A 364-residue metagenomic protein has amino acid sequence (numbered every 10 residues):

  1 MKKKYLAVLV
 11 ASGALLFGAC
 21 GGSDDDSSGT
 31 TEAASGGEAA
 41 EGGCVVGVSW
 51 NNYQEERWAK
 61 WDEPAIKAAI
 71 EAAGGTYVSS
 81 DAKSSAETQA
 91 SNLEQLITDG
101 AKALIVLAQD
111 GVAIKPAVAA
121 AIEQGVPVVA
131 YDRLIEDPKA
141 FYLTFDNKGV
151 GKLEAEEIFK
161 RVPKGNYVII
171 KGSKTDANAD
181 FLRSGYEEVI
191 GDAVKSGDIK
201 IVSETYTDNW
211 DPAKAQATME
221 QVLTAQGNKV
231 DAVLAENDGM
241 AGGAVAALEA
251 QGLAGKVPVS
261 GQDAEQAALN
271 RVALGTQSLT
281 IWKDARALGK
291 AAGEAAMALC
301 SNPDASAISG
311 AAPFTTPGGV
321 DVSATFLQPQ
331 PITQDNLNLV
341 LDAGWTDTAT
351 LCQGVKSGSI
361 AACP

Functional and structural regions predicted by a protein language model:
M1-A7: Bacterial N-terminal signal peptides that target proteins for export
V8, C20-P364: A residue-level marker of the well-folded mature domains of exported/periplasmic proteins
A14-A19: C-terminal motif of bacterial Sec signal peptides marking the signal peptidase cleavage site
